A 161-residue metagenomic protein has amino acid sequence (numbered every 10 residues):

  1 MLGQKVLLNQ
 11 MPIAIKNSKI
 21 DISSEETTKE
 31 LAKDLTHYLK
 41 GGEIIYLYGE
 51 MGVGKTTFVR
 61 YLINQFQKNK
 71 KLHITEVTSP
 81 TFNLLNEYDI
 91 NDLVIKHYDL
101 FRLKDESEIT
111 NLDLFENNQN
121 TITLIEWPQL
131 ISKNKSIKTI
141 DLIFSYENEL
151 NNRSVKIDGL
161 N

Functional and structural regions predicted by a protein language model:
Q4, L8-Q10, D105-I109, F115-N161: Short phosphate-coordinating micro-motif centered on Lys-Gly-acidic
N9-A32: N-terminal pre-Walker A segment at the start of P-loop NTPase domains
I45-L47: Hydrophobic anchor at the beta1->P-loop junction of P-loop NTPases
M51: The conserved Walker
K55: Conserved lysine of the Walker
N64-E76: Post-Walker A helix-loop "phosphate-sensing" segment adjacent to the P-loop in P-loop NTPases
T81, L85-T123: Conserved nucleotide-sensing/catalytic segment adjacent to the nucleotide-binding pocket in NTP-handling enzymes
